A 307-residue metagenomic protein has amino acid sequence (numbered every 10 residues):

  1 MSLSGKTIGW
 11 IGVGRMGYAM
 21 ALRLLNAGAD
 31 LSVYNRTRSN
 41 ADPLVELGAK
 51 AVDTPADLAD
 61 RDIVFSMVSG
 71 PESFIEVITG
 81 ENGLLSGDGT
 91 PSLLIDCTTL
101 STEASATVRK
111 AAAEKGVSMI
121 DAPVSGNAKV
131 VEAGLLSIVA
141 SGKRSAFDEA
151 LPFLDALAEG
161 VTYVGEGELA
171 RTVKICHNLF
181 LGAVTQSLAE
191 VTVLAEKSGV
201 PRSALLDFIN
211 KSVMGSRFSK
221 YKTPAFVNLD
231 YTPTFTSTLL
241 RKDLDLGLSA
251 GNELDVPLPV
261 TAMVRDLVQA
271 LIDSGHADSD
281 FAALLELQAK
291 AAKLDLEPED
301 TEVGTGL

Functional and structural regions predicted by a protein language model:
M1-A59, I63-S66, T98: NAD(P)+-binding Rossmann beta1-loop-alpha1 motif at the extreme N-terminus of oxidoreductases
L31, A51, M119-I120, V161 (+2 more regions): Hydrophobic beta-strand scaffold residues
P55-V117: Rossmann-fold NAD(P) dinucleotide-binding segment
T99-L179: Rossmann-fold dinucleotide-binding core
E149, L169-A291: Helical "substrate-binding/catalytic lid" subdomain of Rossmann-like NAD(P)-dependent dehydrogenases/reductases
